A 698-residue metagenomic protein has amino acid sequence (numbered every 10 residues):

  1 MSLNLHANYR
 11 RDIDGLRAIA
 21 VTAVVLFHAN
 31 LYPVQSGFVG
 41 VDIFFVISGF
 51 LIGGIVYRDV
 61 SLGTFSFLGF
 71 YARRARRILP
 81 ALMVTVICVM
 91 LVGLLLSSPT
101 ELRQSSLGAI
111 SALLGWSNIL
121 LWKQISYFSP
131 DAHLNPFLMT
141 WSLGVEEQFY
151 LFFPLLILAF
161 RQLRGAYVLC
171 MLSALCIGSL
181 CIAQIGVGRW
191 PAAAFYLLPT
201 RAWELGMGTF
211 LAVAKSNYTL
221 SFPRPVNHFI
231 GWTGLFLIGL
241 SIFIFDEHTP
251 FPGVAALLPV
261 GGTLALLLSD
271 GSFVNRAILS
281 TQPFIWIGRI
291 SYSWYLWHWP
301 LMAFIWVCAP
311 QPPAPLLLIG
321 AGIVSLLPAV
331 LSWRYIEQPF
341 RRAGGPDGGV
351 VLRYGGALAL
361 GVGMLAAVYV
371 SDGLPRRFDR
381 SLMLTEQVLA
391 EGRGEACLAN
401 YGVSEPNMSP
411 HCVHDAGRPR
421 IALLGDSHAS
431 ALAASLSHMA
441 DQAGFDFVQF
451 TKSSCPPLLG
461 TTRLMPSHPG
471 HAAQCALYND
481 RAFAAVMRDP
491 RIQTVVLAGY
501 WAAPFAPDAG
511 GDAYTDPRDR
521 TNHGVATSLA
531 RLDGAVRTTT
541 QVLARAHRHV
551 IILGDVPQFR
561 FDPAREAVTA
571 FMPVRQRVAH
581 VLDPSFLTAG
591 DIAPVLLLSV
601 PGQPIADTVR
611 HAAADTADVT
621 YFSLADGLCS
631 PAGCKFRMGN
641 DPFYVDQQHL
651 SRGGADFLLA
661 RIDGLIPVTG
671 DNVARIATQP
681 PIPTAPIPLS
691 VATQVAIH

Functional and structural regions predicted by a protein language model:
S2-P346, G361-G363: Membrane-interface helix/loop caps of multi-pass membrane proteins
E247, A309-I319, L326-L327, R334 (+1 more regions): Extracellular/periplasmic envelope-modification machinery, especially enzymes that add or remove acyl/ester groups on
